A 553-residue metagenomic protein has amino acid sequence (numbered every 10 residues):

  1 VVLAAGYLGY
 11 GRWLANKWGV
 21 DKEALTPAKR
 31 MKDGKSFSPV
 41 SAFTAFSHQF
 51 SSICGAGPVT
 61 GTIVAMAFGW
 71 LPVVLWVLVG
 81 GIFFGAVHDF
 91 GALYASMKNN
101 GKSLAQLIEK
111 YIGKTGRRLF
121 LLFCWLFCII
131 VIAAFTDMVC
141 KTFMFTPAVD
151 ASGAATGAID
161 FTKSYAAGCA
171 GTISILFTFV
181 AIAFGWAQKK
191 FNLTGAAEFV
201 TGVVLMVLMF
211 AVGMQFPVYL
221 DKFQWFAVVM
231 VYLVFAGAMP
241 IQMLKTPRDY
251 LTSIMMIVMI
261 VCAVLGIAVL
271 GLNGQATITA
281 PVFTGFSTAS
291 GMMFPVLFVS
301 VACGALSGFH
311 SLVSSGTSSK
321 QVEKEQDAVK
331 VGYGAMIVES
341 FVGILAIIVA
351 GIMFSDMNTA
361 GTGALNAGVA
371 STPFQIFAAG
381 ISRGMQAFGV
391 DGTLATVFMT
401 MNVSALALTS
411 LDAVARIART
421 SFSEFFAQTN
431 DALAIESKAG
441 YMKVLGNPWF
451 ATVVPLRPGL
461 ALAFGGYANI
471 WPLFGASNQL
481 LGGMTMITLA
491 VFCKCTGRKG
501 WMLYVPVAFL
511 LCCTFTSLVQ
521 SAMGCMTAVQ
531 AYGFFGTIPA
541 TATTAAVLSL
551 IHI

Functional and structural regions predicted by a protein language model:
V1-L8, A65-A95, A105, C169-A181 (+1 more regions): Extracellular loop-to-transmembrane helix junctions
A5-V59, S253, M292, V296: Membrane-interface "cap" regions at the ends of multi-pass membrane proteins
R12-S38, V64, V74, L78 (+6 more regions): Flexible loop linkers connecting adjacent transmembrane helices in multi-pass alpha-helical membrane transporters
S38-N100, K110-K114, I130-P147, K330-M357 (+2 more regions): Membrane-interface helix-loop-helix modules in multi-pass membrane proteins
V59, L71, I130-A148, G185-N192 (+9 more regions): Transmembrane helix-loop junctions in multi-pass membrane proteins
K114-I129, G334-S340, A395, E424-F464: Loop-to-transmembrane helix boundary motifs in multi-pass membrane proteins
I267-G285, I337-A379: Extracellular/periplasmic helix-exit of transmembrane alpha-helices
H552-I553: Conserved small/polar residues in nucleotide/adenosyl-binding loops
